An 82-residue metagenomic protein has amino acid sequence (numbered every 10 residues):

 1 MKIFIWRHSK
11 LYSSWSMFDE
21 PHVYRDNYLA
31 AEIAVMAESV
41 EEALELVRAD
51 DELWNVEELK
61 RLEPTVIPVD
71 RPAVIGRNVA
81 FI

Functional and structural regions predicted by a protein language model:
M1-H8, A34-S39, E63-P64: Hydrophobic alpha-helical membrane-spanning segments
M1-L29: Short aromatic-glycine-(Arg/Gly/Cys) micro-motifs in beta-strand/loop hairpins
S9-S13, E41, A73: Compositionally biased, intrinsically disordered low-complexity regions
R25-I33, E38-N55: A short, charged, amphipathic alpha-helix used as a generic interaction element across diverse proteins
E45-I82: Short, mixed-charge low-complexity intrinsically disordered segments
